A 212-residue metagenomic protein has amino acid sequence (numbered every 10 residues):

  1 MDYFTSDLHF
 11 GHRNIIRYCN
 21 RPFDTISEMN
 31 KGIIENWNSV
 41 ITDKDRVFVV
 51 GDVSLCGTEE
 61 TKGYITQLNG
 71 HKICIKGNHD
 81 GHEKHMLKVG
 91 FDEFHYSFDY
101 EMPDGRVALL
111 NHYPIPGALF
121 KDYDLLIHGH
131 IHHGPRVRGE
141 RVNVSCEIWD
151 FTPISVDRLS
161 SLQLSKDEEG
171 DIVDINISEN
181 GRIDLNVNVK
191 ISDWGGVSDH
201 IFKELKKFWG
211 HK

Functional and structural regions predicted by a protein language model:
M1-T61, I148, K206, G210-K212: N-terminal active-site segment of His-dependent metallophosphoesterases
T5-S6, F48-D52, K72-N78, L109-N111 (+2 more regions): Active-site neighborhood of phospho(di)ester-bond hydrolases with catalytic His/Asp-centered motifs
H9, V53-S54, H79-D80, P114-I115 (+2 more regions): Catalytic metal-binding/acid-base residues of hydrolase active sites
R21-P22, Y64-Q67, V142-S145: Glycine-rich, phosphate-binding/catalytic loops in enzymes
T25-T42, G70-V89, W149-E169: A short, conserved beta-to-alpha structural element at the edge of catalytic cores that scaffolds binding
V50-Q67, K76, G81-F94, L119-D122 (+1 more regions): Metal-dependent catalytic neighborhoods of phosphoester/phosphodiester hydrolases
V89-D174: Conserved beta-sheet core of the metallophosphoesterase superfamily
I175-K212: Compositionally biased, non-globular sequence tracts
